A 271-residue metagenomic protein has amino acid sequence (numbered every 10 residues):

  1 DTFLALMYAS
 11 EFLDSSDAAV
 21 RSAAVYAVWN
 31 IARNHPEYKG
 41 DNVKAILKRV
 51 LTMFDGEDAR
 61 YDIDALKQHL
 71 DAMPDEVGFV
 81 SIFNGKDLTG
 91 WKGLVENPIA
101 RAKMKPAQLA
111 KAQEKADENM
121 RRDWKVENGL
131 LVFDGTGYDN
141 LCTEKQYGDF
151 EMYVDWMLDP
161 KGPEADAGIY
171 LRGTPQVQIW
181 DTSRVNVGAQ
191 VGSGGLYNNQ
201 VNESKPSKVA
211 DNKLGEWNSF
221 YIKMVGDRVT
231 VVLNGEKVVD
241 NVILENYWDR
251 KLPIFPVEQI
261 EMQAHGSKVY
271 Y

Functional and structural regions predicted by a protein language model:
D1, V28-K39, K67-P74: Alpha-solenoid repeat junctions
T2-D14, P36-T52: Amphipathic alpha-helical scaffolding segments comprising HEAT/armadillo-like alpha-solenoid repeats
S10, V25, D64-K67: Hydrophobic core positions within HEAT/HEAT-like alpha-solenoid repeats
S16-D17, D55-A59: Short inter-helical turns and helix N-cap capping residues of alpha-solenoid HEAT/ARM repeat scaffolds
R21, R60-I63: Residue-level detector of extended alpha-helical repeat arrays and alpha-solenoid scaffolds
A32-H35, L51-F54, P74, L158 (+1 more regions): Sec/Tat-exported extracytoplasmic proteins
L66-Y271: Carbohydrate-interacting regions of secretory-pathway proteins
